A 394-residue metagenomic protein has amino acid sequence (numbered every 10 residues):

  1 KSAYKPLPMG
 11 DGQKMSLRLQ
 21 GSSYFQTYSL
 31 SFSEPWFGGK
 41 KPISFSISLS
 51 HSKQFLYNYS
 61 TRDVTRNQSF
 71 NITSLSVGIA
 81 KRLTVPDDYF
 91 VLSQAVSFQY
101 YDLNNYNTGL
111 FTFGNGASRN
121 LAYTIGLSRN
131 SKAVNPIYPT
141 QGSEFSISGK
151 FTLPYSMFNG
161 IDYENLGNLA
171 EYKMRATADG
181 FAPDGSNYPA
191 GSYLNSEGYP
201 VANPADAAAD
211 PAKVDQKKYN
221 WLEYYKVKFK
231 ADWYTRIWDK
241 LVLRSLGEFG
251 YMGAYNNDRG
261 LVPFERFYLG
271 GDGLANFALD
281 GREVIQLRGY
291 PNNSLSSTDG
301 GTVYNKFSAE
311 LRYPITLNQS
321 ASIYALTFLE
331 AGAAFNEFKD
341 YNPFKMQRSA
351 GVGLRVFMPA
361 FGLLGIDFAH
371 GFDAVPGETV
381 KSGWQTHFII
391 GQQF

Functional and structural regions predicted by a protein language model:
K1-E144, L363-L364, A369-F394: Gram-negative/organellar outer-membrane beta-barrel architecture
Y24, N71, E223-V227, K345-R348: Short, glycine/acidic-rich beta->alpha junctions
L83-F90, T235-L243, N318-S320, G362: Secondary-structure transition into beta-strands, especially the periplasmic turns and strand N-termini that construct
G109-I315, T327-F328, F335-E337, E378 (+1 more regions): C-terminal outer-membrane beta-barrel translocator/porin domains of Gram-negative envelope proteins and their
R312, S349-R355: Short glycine-rich, acidic/polar surface loops and turns
A321-T327, F338, N342: Generic long, charged, amphipathic alpha-helical segments
G332-S349: Outer-membrane beta-barrel transmembrane domain signature
L354-M358, G362: Metal-dependent nuclease catalytic cores in nucleic-acid-processing enzymes, especially RNase H-like/related
